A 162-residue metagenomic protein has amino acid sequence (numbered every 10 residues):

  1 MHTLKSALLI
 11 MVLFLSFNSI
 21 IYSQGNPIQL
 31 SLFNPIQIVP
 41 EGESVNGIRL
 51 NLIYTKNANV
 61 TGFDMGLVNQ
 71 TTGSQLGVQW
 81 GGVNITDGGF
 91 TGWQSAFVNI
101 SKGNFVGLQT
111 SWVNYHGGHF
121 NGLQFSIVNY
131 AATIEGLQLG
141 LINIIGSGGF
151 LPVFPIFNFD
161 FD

Functional and structural regions predicted by a protein language model:
M1-T3: N-terminal secretory signal peptides that target proteins for export/translocation
A7-N18: Bacterial N-terminal signal peptides
F17-G25: Bacterial Sec-dependent signal peptides at the C-terminal "C-region" and cleavage site
Q24-D162: Surface-exposed, glycine- and small/polar-enriched segments that build interaction surfaces at terminal
